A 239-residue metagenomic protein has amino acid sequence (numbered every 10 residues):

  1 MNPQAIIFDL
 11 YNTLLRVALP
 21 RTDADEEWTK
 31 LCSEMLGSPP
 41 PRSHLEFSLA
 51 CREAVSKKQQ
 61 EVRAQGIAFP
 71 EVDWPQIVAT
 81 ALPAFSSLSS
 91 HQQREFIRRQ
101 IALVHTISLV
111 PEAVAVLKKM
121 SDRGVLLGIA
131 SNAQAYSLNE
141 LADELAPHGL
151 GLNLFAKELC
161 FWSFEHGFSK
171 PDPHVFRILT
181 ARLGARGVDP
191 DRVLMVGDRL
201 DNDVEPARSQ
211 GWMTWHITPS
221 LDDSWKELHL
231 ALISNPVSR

Functional and structural regions predicted by a protein language model:
M1-I6, R16-A18, E34-L45, S89-S90 (+3 more regions): Asp-based, Mg2+/Mn2+-dependent phosphohydrolase catalytic module
D9: Walker B catalytic carboxylates
N12: Receiver (REC) domain active-site loop signature in two-component systems and cognate sites in sensor histidine kinases
R21-E34: Basic, amphipathic juxtamembrane/active-site segments that coordinate anionic phosphate or diphosphate groups
A24, P70, W74, A113: Hydrophobic (often cysteine-bearing) scaffold residues that line and stabilize catalytic clefts of nucleotide/cofactor
R42-R98: A metal-dependent, Asp-based hydrolase signature
A64, Q100-L103, G187-P190: A short, structure-level motif marking secondary-structure boundaries and short turns
E95-I107: Surface-exposed cleft-lining segments at the edges of enzyme active sites
